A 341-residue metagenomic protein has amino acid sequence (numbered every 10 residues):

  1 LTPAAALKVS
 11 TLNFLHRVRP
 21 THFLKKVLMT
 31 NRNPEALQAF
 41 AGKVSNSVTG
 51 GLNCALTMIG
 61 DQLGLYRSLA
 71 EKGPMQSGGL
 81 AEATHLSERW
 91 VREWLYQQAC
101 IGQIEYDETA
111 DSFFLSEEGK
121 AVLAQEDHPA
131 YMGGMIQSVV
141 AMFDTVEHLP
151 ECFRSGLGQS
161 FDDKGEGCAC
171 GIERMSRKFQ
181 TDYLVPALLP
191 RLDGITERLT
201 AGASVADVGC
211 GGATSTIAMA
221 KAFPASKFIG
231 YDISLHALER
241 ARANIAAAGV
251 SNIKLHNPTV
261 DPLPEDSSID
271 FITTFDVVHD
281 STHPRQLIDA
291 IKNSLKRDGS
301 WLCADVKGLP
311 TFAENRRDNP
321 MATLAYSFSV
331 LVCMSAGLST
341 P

Functional and structural regions predicted by a protein language model:
E35, K43-S68, R92, Y96-A203: Conserved Class I S-adenosyl-L-methionine-dependent methyltransferase catalytic core
P74-E82: Short acidic, hydrophobic short linear motifs in intrinsically disordered regions
A206, T216-D261: Class I SAM-dependent methyltransferase SAM/SAH-binding core
G209-A213: Class I SAM-dependent methyltransferase "Motif I" SAM/SAH-binding loop
D261-I272: A short acidic, Gly/Pro-enriched loop at the edge of an enzyme's catalytic core that lines a small-molecule cofactor
D270-P284: A short SAM/SAH-binding and catalytic strip from SAM-dependent methyltransferases
R285-R297: A short glycine-rich, Lys/Arg-flanked "PGG" loop and its adjoining helix->strand segment in the class I
A304-P341: C-terminal alpha-helical "lid/dimerization" subdomain adjacent to the S-adenosyl-L-methionine
